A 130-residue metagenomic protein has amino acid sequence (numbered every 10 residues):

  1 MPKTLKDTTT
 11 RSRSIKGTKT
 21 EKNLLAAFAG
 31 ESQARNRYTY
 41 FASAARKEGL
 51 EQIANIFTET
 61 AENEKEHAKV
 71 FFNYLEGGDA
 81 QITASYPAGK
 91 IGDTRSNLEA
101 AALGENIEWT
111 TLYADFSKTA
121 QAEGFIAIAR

Functional and structural regions predicted by a protein language model:
P2-R130: Non-heme di-metal
